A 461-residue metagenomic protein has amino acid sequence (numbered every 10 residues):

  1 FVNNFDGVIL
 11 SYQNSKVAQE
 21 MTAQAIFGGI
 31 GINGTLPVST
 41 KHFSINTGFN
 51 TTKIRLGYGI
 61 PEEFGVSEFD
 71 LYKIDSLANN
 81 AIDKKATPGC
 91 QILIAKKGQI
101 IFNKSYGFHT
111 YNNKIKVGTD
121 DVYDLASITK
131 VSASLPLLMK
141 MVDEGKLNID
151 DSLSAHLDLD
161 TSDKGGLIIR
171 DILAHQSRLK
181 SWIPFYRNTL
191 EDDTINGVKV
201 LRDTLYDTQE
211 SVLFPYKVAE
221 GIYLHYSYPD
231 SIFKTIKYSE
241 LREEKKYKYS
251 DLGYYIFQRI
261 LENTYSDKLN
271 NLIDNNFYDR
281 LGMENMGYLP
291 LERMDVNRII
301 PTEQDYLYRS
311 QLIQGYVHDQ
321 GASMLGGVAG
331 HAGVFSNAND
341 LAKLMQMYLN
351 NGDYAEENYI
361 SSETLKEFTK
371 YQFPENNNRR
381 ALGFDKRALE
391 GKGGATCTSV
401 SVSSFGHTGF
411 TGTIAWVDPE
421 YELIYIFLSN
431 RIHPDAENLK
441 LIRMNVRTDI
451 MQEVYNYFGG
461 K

Functional and structural regions predicted by a protein language model:
F1-G65: C-terminal non-catalytic regions of proteins with extracellular/luminal or membrane-system context
L10, Q91-L93, D171-L173, G287 (+2 more regions): Structural recognition of the beta-strand scaffold that forms the well-ordered cores of secreted hydrolase catalytic
L36-I45, N50-T52, S67, N350 (+5 more regions): Short, gly/Ser/Thr-rich active-site loops of penicillin-recognizing serine hydrolases
G65-L125, K146-N148, D319, A436-E437: Short, conserved catalytic-motif segment at the N-terminal edge
K84-Q91, N113-A174, E240-G253, A329-A332: Short active-site loop at a secondary-structure junction that contains or immediately precedes the catalytic residue(s)
N103-Y106, W182-N188, Y288-L289, L428 (+1 more regions): Short, solvent-exposed loop/turn and secondary-structure capping segments
G166-V402: Short, surface-exposed loop or secondary-structure junction motifs that flank catalytic or metal-binding residues
S404, T411-I424: Short, surface-exposed beta-strand/loop micro-motifs that present aromatic residues
